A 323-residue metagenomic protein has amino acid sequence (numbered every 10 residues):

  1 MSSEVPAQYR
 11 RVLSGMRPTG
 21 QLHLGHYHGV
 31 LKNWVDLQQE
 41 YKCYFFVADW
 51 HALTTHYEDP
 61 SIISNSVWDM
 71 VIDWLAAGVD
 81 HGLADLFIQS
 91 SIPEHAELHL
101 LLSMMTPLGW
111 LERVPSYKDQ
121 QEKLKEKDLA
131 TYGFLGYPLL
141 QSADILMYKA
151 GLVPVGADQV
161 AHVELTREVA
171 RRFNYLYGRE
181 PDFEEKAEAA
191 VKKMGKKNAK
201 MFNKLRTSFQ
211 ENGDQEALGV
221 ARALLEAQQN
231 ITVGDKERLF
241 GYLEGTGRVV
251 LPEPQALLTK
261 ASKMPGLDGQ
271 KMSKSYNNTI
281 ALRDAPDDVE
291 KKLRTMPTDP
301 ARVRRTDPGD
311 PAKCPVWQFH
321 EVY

Functional and structural regions predicted by a protein language model:
M1, P60-S61, A77, G82-E94 (+3 more regions): Short N-terminal secondary-structure initiator segments
M1-S2, L152: Short intrinsically disordered, low-complexity coil segments enriched in acidic
S2-L13, P18-A143, E164, E168-A170: N-terminal Rossmann-like or analogous alpha/beta NTP/dinucleotide-binding catalytic cores that position adenine
K118-Y323: Active-site cores that bind ATP or allylic diphosphates and position pyrophosphate for catalysis
